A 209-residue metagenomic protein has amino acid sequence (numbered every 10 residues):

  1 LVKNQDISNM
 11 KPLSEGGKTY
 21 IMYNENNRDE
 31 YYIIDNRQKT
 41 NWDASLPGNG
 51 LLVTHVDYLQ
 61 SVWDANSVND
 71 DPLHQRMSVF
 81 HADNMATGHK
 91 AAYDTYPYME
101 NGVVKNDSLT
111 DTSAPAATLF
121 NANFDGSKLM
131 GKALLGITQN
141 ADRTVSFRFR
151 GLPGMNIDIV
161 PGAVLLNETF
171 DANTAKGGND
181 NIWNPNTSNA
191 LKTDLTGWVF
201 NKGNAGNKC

Functional and structural regions predicted by a protein language model:
L1-Q5, D158, L165-E168, K208: Short intrinsically disordered, low-complexity coil segments enriched in acidic
K3-V160: Non-catalytic C-terminal accessory/binding modules of secreted extracellular proteins
A163-C209: Extracellular glycan-recognition surfaces and repeat-rich motifs
